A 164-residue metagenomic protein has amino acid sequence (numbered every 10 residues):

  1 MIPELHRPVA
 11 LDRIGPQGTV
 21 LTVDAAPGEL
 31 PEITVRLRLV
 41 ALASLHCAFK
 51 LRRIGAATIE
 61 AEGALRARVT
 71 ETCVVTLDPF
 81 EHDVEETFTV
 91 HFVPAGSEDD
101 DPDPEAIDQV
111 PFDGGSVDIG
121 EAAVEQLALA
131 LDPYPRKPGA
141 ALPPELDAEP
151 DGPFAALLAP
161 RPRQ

Functional and structural regions predicted by a protein language model:
M1-R66, T70: A positional/architectural concept
M1-V20, S44, T87, H91-Q164: Charge-rich, low-complexity linker and terminal segments
D24, G28, R68-E71, D83 (+3 more regions): Charged, alpha-helix-enriched surfaces in structured cytosolic catalytic cores of large nucleotide-utilizing machines
V35-L42, V74-E81, L129, P162: Short, intrinsically disordered, mixed-charge
A56-D99: Helix-adjacent hinge/juxtasegments
